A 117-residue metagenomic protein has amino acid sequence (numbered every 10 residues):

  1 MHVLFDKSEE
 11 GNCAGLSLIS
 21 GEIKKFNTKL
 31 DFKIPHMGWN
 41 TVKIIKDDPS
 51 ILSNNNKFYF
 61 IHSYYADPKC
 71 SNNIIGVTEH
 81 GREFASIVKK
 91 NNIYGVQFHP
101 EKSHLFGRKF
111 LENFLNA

Functional and structural regions predicted by a protein language model:
M1-M37: Cysteine-nucleophile active-site neighborhood
M1-V3, Y65-D67, H104: Glycine-rich nucleotide phosphate-binding loop and flanking beta-alpha elements of Rossmann-like dinucleotide-binding
D6-E10, N72, K109: Short amphipathic alpha-helical segments
G11-A14, G76-T78, E112-F114: Glycine-rich, phosphate-binding/catalytic loops in enzymes
T41-E101: Active-site oxyanion/phosphate-handling segment shared across diverse enzymes
V96-A117: Acyltransferase
